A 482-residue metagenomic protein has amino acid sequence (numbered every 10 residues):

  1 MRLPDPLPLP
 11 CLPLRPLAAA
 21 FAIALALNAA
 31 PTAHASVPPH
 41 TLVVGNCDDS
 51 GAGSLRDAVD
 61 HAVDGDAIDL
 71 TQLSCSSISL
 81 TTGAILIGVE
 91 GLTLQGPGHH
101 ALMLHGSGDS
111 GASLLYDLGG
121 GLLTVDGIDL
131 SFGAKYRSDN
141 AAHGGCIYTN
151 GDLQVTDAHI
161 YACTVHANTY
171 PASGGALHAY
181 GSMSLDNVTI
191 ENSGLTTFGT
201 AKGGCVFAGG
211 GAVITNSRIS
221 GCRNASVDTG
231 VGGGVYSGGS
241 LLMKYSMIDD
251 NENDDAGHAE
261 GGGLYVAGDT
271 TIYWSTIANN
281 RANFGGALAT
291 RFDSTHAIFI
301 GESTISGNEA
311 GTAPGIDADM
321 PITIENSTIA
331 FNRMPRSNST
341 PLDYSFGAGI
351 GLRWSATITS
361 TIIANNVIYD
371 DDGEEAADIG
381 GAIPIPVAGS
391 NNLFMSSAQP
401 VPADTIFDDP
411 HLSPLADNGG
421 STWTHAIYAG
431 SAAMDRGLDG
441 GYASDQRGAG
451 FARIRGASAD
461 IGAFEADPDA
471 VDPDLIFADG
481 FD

Functional and structural regions predicted by a protein language model:
M1-P13: N-terminal secretory signal peptides that target proteins for export/translocation
P16-N28: Bacterial N-terminal signal peptides
N46-D69, D460: Acidic Gly/Asp/Thr-rich repetitive segments characteristic of extracellular carbohydrate-active and adhesion proteins
G51-R56, A398-E465: C-terminal accessory segments
R56-H61, I78-I87, L94, G380: Short, T/G/N/S-enriched strand-turn elements that build extracellular solenoid repeat scaffolds
Q72-L80, G91-D139, S397, F407-S413: Right-handed parallel beta-helix/beta-spiral solenoid domain characteristic of secreted/periplasmic
S107, G119-H258, N280: Right-handed parallel beta-helix
G151-Q154, A179-I190, G210-G221, V227 (+3 more regions): Predominantly extracellular beta-rich ligand-binding scaffolds that present long acidic/polar faces for carbohydrate
